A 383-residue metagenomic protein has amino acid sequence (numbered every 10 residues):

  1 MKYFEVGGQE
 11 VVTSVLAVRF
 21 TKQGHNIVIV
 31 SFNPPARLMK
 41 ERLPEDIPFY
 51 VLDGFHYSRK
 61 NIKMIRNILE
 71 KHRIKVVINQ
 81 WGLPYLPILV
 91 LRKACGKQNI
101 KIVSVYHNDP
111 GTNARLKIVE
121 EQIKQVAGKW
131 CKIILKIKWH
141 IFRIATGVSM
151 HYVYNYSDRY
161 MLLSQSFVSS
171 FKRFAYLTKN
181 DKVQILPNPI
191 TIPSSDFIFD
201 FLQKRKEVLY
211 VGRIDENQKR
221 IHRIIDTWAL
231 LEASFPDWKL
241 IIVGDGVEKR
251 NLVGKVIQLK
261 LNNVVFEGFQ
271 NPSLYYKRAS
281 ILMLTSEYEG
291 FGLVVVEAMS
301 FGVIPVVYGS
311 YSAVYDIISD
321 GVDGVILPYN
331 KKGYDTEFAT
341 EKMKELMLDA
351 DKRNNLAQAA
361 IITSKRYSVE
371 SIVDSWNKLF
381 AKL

Functional and structural regions predicted by a protein language model:
K2-G7, T13, V18-H56, F167-S170 (+2 more regions): N-terminal strand-loop element at the rim of the active site of nucleotide-sugar-dependent glycosyltransferases
E10-V15, K206, D215-L230, V247-V253: A conserved mid-protein helix/loop that constitutes part of the nucleotide-sugar donor-binding site
P48, N251-F269: Nucleotide-activated donor-binding/catalytic signature segment of Leloir-type glycosyltransferases, i.e., the conserved
N79-L86, Y106-D109: Short His-centered aromatic/hydrophobic patch
W139-K182: A short, active-site helix/loop in glycosyltransferases that binds the activated sugar's phosphate group
E287: Aromatic "clamp/platform" in nucleotide-sugar-dependent glycosyltransferases that forms part of the donor/acceptor
I304-Y308, I318: Short hydrophobic beta-strand element within catalytic cores of glycosyltransferases and related nucleotide-activated
Y315-K344, D351: Change "using UDP/GDP/dTDP sugars" to "using nucleotide sugars
